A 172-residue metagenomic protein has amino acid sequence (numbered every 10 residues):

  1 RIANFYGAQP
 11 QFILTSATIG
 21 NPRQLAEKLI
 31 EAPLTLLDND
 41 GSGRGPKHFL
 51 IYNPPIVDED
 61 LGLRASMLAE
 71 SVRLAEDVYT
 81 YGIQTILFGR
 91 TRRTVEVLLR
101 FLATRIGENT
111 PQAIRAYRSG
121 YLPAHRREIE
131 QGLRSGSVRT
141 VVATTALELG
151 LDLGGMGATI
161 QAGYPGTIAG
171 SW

Functional and structural regions predicted by a protein language model:
R1-W172: Helicase motor core with emphasis on the C-terminal RecA-like subdomain
